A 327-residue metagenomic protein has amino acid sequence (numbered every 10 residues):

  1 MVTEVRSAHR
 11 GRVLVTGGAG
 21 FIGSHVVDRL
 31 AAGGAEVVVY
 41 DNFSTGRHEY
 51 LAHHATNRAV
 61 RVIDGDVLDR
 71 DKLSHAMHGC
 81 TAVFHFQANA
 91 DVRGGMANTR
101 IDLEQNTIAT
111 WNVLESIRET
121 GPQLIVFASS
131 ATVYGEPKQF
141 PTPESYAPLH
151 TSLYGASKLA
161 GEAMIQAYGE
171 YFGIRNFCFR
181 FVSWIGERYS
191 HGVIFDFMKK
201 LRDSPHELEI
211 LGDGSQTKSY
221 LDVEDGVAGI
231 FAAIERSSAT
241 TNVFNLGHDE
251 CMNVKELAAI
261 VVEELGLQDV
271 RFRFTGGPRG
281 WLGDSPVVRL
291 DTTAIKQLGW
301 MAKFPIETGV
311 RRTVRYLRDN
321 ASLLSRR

Functional and structural regions predicted by a protein language model:
M1-W184, R312, D319-N320: N-terminal Rossmann-like NAD(P)+-binding domain of SDR-like oxidoreductases, especially those catalyzing
R6-S7, V26, A32, G65 (+1 more regions): C-terminal substrate-binding subdomain of Rossmann-fold SDR/epimerase-dehydratase oxidoreductases
S44, I194-F195, V227-F231: Short alpha-helix within the catalytic core of nucleotide-sugar-dependent glycosyltransferases
T45, E187, H248: Short, conserved catalytic or interaction motifs in soluble domains
D71-S74, T81, R93, R100 (+7 more regions): Residues in well-ordered alpha-helical elements
E136-K138, E187-Y189, V193, A294: Short beta-loop-alpha junction of Rossmann-like oxidoreductase domains
F140, H191-K200, V261: A glycine/serine/threonine-rich, flexible loop-to-helix segment that serves as the NAD(P) cofactor-binding "lid"
A160, M164, Y168, F197 (+2 more regions): Hydrophobic alpha-helix immediately C-terminal to the catalytic Tyr-X-X-X-Lys motif of short-chain
